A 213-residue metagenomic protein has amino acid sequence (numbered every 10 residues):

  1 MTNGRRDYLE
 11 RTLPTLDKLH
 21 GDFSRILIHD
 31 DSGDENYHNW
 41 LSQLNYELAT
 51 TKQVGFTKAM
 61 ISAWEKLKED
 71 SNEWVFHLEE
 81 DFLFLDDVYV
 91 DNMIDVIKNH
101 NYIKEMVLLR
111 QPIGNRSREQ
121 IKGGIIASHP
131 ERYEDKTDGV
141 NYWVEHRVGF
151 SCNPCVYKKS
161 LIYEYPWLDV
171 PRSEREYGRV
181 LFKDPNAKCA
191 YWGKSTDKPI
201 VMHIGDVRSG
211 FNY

Functional and structural regions predicted by a protein language model:
Y8, T51-W64, L85: A short, glycine-/small-residue-rich helix N-cap motif at loop->alpha-helix starts within glycosyltransferase
R11, R147-Y213: C-terminal catalytic/acceptor-binding lobe
P14-F23: Short, acidic, metal-binding catalytic loop of nucleotide-sugar glycosyltransferases
F23-G33, A49-T50: Short beta-strand/loop segment that forms part of the nucleotide-sugar
I61-W74: Active-site nucleotide-sugar/metal-binding loop of Leloir-type enzymes
N72-L83: Short beta-strand-to-loop acidic/aromatic patch adjacent to the donor-nucleotide binding site
D87-L109: Conserved donor-nucleotide/metal-binding helix-loop-beta segment in metal-dependent transferases, i.e., the alpha-helix
K104-K122: Short beta-strand-to-loop element that shapes/binds the nucleotide-sugar donor at the catalytic cleft/hinge
